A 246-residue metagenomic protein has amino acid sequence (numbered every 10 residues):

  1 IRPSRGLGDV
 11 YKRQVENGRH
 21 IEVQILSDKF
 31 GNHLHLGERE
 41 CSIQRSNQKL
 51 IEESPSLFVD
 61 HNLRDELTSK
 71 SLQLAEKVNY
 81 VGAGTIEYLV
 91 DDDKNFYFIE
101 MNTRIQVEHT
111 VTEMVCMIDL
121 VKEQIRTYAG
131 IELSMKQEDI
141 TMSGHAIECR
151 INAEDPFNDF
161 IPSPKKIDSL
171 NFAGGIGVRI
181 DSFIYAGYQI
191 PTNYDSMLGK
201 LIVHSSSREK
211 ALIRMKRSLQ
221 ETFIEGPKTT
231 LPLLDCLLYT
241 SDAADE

Functional and structural regions predicted by a protein language model:
I1-Y11, Y239-E246: Single conserved hydrophobic/aromatic residue that forms the stacking wall/gate of nucleotide- or nucleobase-binding
R2, V81-G84, K228-P232: Alpha-helix N-cap and coil->helix boundary residues
D9-V203: Internal nucleotide-binding/catalytic subdomain
T68, V121, L212-K216, L234: Hydrophobic face of alpha-helices
L72, K216-Q220, D245: Solvent-exposed alpha-helix faces
T127-A129, R217-S241: A short N-terminal helical cap/helix-turn-helix that marks the beginning of AMP-binding/adenylate-forming
M197-F223: Flexible catalytic loop/linker elements that gate and position reactive groups at enzyme active sites
